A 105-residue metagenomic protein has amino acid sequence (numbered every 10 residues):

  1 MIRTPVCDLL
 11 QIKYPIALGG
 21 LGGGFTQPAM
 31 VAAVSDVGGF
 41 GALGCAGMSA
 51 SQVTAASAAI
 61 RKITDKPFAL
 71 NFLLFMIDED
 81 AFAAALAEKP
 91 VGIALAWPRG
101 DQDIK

Functional and structural regions predicted by a protein language model:
M1-K105: Active-site entrance/lid segments in N-terminal catalytic domains of soluble metabolic enzymes
